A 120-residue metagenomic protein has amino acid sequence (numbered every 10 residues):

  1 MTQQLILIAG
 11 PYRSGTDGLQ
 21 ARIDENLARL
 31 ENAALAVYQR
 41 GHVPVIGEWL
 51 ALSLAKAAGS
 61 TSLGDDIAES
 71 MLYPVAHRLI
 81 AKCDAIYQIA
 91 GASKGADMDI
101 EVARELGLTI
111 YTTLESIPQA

Functional and structural regions predicted by a protein language model:
M1-A120: Catalytic phosphate/metal-binding cores of nucleic-acid and nucleotide-processing enzymes, i.e., regions that mediate
